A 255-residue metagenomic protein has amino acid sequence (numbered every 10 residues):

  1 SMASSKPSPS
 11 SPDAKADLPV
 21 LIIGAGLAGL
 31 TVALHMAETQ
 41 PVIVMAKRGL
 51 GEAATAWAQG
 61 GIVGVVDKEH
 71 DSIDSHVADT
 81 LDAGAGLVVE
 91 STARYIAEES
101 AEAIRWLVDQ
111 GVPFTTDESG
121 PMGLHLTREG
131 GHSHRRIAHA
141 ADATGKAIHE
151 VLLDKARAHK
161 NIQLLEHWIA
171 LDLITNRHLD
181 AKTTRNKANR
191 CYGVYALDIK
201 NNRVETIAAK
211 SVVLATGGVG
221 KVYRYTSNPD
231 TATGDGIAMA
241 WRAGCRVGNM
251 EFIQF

Functional and structural regions predicted by a protein language model:
M2-A78, A141-F255: Residues forming the flavin
A3, P7, V88, A101-I104 (+3 more regions): N-terminal beta-alpha lobe that positions the nucleotide/phosphoryl donor in ATP/NTP-coupled carboxylate activation
S5-S8, L18, S119-H134: N-terminal flexible segment immediately upstream of the FAD-binding catalytic core in FAD-dependent oxidoreductases
V77-A85, H132, G217: A short small-residue
A83-H125: Rossmann-like flavin
G86-E90, G123-E150, G220-R224: Helix-loop-beta segment of a Rossmann-like dinucleotide-binding subdomain
A93-Y95, R105-V112, H134-H139, L179-K187: Short, charged low-complexity intrinsically disordered segments located at boundaries of structured domains
E98, S119-T127, I169-I174, Q254-F255: A glycine-rich phosphate-binding loop feature that marks nucleotide/adenosyl-phosphate handling sites
